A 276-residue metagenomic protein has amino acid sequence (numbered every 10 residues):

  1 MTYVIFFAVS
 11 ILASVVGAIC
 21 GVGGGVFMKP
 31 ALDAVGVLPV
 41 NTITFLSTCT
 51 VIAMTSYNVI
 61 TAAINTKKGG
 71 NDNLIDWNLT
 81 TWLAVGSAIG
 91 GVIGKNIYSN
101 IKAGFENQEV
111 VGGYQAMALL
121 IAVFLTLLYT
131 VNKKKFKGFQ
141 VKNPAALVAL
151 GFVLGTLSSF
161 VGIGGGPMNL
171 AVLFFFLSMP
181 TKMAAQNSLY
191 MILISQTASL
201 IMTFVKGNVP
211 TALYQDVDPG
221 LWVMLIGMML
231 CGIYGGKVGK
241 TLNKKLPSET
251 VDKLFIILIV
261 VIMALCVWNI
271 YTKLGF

Functional and structural regions predicted by a protein language model:
M1-V16, D33-T42, T61-L154, N208-F276: Juxtamembrane transmembrane-helix boundary motif
S14, T44-I52, A185-Q196, I259: Transmembrane helix-bundle signature of multi-pass membrane transporters/permeases
S14-V15, A31-V35, V59, G155-T156 (+3 more regions): Alpha-helical transmembrane segments of multipass membrane proteins
V15-G25, S158-G166, M183: Short helix-coil transition sites and intra-membrane helix breaks within transmembrane domains of multi-pass
G23-G24, S56, I89, I93 (+2 more regions): Residue positions within transmembrane alpha-helices of multi-pass solute transporters
M28-T42, M168-M183: Interfacial segments of multi-pass membrane proteins
T50, S188-G207, L221-G235: A small-residue-rich subset of transmembrane alpha-helices
G138-N143, F174, S178-L189: Functional transmembrane core segments of multi-pass inner-membrane proteins
